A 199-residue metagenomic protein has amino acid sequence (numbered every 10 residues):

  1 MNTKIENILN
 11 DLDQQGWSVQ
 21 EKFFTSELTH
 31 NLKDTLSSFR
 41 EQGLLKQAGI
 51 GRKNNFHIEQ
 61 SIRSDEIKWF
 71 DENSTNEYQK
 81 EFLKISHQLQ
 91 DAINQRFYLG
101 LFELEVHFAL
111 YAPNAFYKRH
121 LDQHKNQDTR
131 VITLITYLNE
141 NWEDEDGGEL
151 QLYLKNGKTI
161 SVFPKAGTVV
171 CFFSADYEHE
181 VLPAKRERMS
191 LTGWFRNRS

Functional and structural regions predicted by a protein language model:
N2-A92: Non-heme Fe(II)/2-oxoglutarate
W17, E103-E105, N114, V131-I135 (+1 more regions): Extracellular structured ligand-interaction cores
F24, L110-A112, L154, D176: Short, flexible loop/turn elements at secondary-structure junctions
L99-H107, D146: A short coil-to-beta-strand element that immediately follows conserved catalytic motifs
F108-K125: Conserved short histidine dyad/triad with adjacent acidic residue
K125, R130, N139-S199: Catalytic core of Fe(II)/2-oxoglutarate
